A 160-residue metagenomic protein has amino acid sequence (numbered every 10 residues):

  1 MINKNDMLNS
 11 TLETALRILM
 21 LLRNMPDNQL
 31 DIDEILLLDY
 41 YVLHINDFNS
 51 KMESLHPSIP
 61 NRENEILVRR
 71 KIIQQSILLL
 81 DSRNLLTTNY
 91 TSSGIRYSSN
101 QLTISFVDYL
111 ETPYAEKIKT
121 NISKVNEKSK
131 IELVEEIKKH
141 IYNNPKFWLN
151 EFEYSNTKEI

Functional and structural regions predicted by a protein language model:
M1-S58, R62-N64: Short, amphipathic alpha-helical interface elements at domain boundaries that mediate macromolecular binding
M1-T14, K138-I160: Eukaryotic partner-binding/assembly regions in large regulatory complexes
I59, N100-L102: Short secondary-structure transition/capping segments
I66-S82: Short amphipathic alpha-helical interaction segments
D81-T91: A short, conserved structural fragment
S93-N100: Minor-groove-contacting beta-hairpin "wing" of winged helix-turn-helix DNA-binding domains
L102-I137, N144-F152: Short, amphipathic alpha-helical interaction segments positioned at domain boundaries
